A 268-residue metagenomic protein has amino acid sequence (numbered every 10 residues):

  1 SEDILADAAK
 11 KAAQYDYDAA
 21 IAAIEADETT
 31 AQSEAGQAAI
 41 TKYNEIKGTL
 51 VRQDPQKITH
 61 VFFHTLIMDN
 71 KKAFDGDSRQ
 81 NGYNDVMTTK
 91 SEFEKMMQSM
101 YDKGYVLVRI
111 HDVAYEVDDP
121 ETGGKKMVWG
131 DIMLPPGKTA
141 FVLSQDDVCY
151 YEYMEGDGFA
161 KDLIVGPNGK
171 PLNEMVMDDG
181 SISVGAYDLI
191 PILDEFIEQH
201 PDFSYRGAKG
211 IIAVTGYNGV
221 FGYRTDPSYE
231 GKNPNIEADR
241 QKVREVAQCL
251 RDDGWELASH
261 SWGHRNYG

Functional and structural regions predicted by a protein language model:
A12-A13: Hydrophobic/aromatic side-chain positions at a characteristic register within alpha-helices of tetratricopeptide repeats
I21-I46: Short, charge-rich amphipathic alpha-helical segments embedded in non-transmembrane helical bundles/solenoids
D54-F74, S78-V106, T215: N-terminal structural segment of carbohydrate-active enzymes
Q56, V61-K71, E121-T122, M127 (+2 more regions): Metal-dependent polysaccharide deacetylase catalytic core of the NodB/CE4 family, i.e., the active-site-bearing domain
S91-M127, A238, K242: C-terminal domain-boundary segment and adjacent tail
